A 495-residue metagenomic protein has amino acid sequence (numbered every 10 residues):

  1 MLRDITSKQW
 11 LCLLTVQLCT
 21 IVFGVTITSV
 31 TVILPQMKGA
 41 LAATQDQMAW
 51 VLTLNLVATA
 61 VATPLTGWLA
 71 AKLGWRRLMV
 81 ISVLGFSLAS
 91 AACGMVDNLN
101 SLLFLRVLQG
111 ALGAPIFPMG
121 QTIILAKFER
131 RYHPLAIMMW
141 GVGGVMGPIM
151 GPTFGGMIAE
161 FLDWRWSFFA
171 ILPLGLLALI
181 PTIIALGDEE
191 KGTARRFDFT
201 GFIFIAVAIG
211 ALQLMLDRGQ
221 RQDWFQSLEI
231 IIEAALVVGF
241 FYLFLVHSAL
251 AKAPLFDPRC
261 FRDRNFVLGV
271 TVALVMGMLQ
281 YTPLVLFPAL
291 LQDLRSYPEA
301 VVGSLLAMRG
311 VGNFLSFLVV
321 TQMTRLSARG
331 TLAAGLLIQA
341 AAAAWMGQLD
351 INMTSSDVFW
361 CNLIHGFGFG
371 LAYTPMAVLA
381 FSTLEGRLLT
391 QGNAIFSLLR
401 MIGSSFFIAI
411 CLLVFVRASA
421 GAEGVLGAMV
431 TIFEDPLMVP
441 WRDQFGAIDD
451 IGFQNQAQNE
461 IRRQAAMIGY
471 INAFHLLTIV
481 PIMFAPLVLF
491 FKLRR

Functional and structural regions predicted by a protein language model:
L2-R3, R131, L179-A206, R221-Q226 (+1 more regions): Flexible interhelical linker loops that connect adjacent transmembrane helices in multi-pass membrane transporters
Q9-V25, V30-L34, L41-A58, G67 (+9 more regions): 12-transmembrane solute porter fold
V32, T63-G201: Helix-loop-helix hairpins in multi-pass membrane proteins, especially solute transporters
A60, S87-L88, L172-L179, F241 (+3 more regions): Small-residue-rich packing faces within the transmembrane alpha-helices of Major Facilitator Superfamily
A89-G94, Q109, T182, M276 (+3 more regions): MFS-fold secondary transporters
D97, E129, A185-D188, Q220-R221 (+6 more regions): Short helix-capping/hinge motifs at transmembrane helix termini and TM-loop junctions
P173-E190, A208-R218, L236-L250, L487-K492: C-terminal membrane-cytosol helix-exit motif in multi-pass small-molecule transporters
I395, R400-L493: Hydrophobic transmembrane architecture of multi-pass small-molecule transporters
